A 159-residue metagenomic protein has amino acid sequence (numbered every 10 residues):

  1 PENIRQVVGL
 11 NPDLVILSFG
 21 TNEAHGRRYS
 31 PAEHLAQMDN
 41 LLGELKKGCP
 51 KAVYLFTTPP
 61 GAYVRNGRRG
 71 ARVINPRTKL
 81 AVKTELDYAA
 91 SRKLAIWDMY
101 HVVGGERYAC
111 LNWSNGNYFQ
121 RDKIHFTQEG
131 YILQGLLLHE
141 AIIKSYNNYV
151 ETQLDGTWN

Functional and structural regions predicted by a protein language model:
P1-A36, H125: Conserved SGNH/GDSL esterase-like catalytic core that processes O-acyl groups on lipids and polysaccharides
P1-V7, A36-E44, V82, Y108: Alpha-helical scaffolding within the catalytic cores of extracellular/periplasmic polymer-degrading hydrolases
D13-S18, V53-T58, A95-M99, H125: Structural recognition of the beta-strand scaffold that forms the well-ordered cores of secreted hydrolase catalytic
N22-A24, P60-Y63: Short, catalytically relevant binding-site loops at active-site mouths
L45-G48, A52, S145-N148: Secondary-structure transition/capping motifs at alpha-helix termini and the adjoining loop/turn into the next element
K46, V53-F56, R65-G67: Catalytic cores of peptidoglycan-degrading enzymes
G61-N159: Catalytic His-Asp segment of secreted/periplasmic serine-dependent ester chemistry enzymes
